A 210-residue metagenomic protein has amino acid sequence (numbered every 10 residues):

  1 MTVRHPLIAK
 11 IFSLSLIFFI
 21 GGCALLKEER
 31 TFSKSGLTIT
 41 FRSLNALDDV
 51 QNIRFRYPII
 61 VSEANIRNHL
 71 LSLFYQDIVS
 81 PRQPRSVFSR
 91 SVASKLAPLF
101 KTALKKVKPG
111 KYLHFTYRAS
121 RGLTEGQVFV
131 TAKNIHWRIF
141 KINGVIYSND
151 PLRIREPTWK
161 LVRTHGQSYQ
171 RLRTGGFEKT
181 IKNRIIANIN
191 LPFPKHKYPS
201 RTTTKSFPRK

Functional and structural regions predicted by a protein language model:
T2-F12: Bacterial N-terminal signal peptides that target proteins for export
R30-P58: Post-signal peptide N-terminal segment of mature Sec-exported envelope proteins
N65-P192: Mature extracellular/secreted ectodomains of secretory-pathway proteins
I186-K210: Compositionally biased, proline/threonine/alanine/serine-rich low-complexity intrinsically disordered stretches
